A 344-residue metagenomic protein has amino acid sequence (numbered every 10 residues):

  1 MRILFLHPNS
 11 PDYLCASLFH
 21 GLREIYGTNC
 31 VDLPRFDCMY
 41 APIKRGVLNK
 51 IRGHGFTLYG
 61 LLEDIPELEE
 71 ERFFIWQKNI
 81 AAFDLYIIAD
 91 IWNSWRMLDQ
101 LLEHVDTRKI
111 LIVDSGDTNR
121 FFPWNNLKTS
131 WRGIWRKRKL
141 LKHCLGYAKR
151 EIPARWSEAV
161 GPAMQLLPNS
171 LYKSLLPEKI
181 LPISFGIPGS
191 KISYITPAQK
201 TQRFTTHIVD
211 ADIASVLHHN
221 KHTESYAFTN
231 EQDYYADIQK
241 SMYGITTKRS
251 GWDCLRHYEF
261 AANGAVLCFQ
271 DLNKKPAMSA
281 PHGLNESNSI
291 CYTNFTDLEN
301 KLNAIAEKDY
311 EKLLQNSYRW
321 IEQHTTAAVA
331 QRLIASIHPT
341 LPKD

Functional and structural regions predicted by a protein language model:
R2-E286, A327-R332, S336, T340: Nucleotide-sugar donor-binding catalytic core of glycosyltransferases
N285-F295, A304-E307: Conserved acidic donor-binding segment of nucleotide-sugar-dependent glycosyltransferases
E307-L341: A charged, aromatic-enriched C-terminal amphipathic alpha-helix characteristic of glycosyltransferases across folds
